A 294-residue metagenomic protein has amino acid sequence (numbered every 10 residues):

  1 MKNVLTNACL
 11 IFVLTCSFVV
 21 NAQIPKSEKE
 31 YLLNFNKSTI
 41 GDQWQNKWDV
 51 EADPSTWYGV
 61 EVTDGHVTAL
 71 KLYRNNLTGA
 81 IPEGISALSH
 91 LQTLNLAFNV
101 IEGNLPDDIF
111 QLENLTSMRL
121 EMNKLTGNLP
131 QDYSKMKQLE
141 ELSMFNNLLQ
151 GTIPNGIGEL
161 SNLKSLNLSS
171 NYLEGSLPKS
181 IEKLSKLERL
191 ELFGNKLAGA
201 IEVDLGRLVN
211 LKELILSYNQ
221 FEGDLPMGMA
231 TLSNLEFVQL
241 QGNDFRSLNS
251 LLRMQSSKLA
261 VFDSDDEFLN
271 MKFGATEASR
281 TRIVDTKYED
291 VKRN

Functional and structural regions predicted by a protein language model:
M1-P25: Bacterial Sec-dependent N-terminal signal peptides
A22-Y58: Surface-exposed cap/linker segments adjacent to membranes
P54-W57, E61-N104, S117: LRR N-terminal entry segment and analogous cap-like coil->beta motifs
D64, S86-L91, F110-L115, S134-L139 (+5 more regions): Leucine-rich repeat
K71, N95, R119, S143 (+6 more regions): Conserved positional slot within leucine-rich repeat
N75, N99, N123, M144-N147 (+5 more regions): Consensus "Asn ladder" position of solenoid repeat domains
I81-E83, L105-D107, T126-Q131, Q150-N155 (+5 more regions): The feature encodes a structural signal of leucine-rich repeats
F221-N294: Leucine-rich solenoid repeat scaffolds
